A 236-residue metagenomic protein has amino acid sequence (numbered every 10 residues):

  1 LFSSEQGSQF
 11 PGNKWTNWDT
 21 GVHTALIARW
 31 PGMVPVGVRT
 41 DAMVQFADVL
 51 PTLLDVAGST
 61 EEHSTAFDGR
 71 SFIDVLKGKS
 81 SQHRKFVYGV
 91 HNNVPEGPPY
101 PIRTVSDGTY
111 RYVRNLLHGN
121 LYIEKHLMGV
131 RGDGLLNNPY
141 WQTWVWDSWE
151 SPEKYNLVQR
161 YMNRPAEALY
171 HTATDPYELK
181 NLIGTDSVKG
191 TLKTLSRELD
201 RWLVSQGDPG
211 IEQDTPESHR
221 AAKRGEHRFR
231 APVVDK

Functional and structural regions predicted by a protein language model:
L1, Q6-P11, D19-G21, T109-V113 (+1 more regions): Active-site regions of oxyanion-processing enzymes, predominantly non-cytosolic
L1-S4, A25-A28, V49-L54, L169-D175: Beta-strand elements within well-structured catalytic alpha/beta cores of enzymes that handle phosphate/sulfate esters
F2-F10, K14-T16, D68, N92 (+1 more regions): Short, solvent-exposed turn/loop segments enriched in Gly/Ser/Thr/Pro and often Arg
S3-Q6, R29-G32, V90-H91, N115-L116 (+1 more regions): Active-site-proximal beta-strand/loop segments in catalytic clefts of secreted hydrolases
S8, A57-A168: C-terminal cap/loop subdomain of S1 sulfatases and analogous C-terminal strand-loop tails that border
P11-A66, R70-H83, K180: Substrate-binding rim/cap in mid-to-C-terminal beta-strand-loop elements of soluble/periplasmic
H23, S148-E167, T172-K236: Long, internal low-complexity/basic segments
T52, V56, G89, W202: Short alpha-helical functional segments enriched in proximate histidine and acidic residues
